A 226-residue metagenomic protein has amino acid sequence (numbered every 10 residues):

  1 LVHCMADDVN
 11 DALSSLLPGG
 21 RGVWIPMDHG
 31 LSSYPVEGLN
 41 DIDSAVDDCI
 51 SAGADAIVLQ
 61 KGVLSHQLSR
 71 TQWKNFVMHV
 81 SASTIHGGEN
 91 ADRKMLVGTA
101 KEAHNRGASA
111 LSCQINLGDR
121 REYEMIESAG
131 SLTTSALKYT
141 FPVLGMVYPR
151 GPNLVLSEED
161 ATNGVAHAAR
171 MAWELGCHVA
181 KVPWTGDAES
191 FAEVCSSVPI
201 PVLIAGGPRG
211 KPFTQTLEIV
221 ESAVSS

Functional and structural regions predicted by a protein language model:
V2-P18: N-terminal basic/disordered segments at the start of proteins
G19-T71, N75-S226: Alpha/beta enzyme core
